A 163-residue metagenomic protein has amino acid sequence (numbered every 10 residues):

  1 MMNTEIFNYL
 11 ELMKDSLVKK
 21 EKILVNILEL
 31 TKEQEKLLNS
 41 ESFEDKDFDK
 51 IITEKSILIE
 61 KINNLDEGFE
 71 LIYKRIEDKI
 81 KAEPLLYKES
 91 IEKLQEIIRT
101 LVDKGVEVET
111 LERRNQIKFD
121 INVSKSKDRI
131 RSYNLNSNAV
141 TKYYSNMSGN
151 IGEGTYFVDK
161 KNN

Functional and structural regions predicted by a protein language model:
M1-K20, I62-K74, R129-Y133, S137-S148: Short secondary-structure boundary segments
M1-K61: Long, hydrophobic N-terminal alpha-helical segment
N3, F7, E21-L24, L28-T31 (+6 more regions): N-proximal short alpha-helices
I23, I57-I72, T100-L111: Amphipathic alpha-helical coiled-coil segments
E35-L38, S42-D45, D66, Y73 (+4 more regions): Coiled-coil heptad-register positions
K46-D49, T53, L71, E92 (+1 more regions): Short coil/turn segments at secondary-structure boundaries
I57-K93: Helix-adjacent hinge/juxtasegments
Y87, I91-N163: Short terminal interaction segments
